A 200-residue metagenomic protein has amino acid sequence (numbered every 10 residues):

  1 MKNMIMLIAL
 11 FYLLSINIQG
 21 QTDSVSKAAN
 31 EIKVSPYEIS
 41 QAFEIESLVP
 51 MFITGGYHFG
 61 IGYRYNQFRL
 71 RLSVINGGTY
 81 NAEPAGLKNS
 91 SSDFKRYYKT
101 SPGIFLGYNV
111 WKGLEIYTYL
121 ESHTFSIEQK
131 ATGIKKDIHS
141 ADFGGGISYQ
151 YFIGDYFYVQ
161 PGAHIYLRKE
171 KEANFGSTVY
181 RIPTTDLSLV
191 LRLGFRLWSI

Functional and structural regions predicted by a protein language model:
M1-V25: Bacterial Sec-dependent N-terminal signal peptides
Q21-L87, R196-I200: Short glycine/proline- and aromatic-enriched beta-strand/turn motifs that initiate or cap beta-hairpins
S26-Y37, I75-T100, T124-A141, E170-P183: Flexible, solvent-exposed loop segments that connect beta-strands
I39-F43, I53-Y57, R64, R96-P102 (+2 more regions): Residues that define the transmembrane beta-barrel architecture of outer-membrane proteins
Q41-I45, F68-L72, K112-T118, A141-G145 (+2 more regions): Transmembrane beta-strands of outer-membrane beta-barrel proteins
I45-M51, Y63, L72-N76, T118-T124 (+3 more regions): Transmembrane beta-barrel strands of outer-membrane/channel proteins
Y65-F68, N109-G113, F152-G154, W198-I200: Outer-membrane beta-barrel channels and translocator barrels
Y151, P183-I200: Outer-membrane beta-barrel "beta-signal"
